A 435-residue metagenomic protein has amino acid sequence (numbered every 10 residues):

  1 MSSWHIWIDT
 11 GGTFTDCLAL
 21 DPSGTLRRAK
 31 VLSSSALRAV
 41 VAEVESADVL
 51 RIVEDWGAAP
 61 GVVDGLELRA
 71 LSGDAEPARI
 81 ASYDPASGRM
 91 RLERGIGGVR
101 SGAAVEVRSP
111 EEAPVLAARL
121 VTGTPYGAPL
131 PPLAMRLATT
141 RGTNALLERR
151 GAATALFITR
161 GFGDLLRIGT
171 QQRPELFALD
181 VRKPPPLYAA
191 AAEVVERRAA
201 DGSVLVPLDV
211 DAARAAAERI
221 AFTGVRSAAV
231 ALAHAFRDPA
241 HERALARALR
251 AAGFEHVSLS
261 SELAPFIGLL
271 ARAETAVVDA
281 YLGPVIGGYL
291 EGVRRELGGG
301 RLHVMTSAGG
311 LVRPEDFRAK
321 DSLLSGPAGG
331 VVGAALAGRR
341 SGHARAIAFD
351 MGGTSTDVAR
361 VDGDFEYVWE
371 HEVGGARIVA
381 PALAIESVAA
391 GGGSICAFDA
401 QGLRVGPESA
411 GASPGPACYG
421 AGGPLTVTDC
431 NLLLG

Functional and structural regions predicted by a protein language model:
M1-G435: N-terminally biased helix-coil "hinge/interface" segments that flank
